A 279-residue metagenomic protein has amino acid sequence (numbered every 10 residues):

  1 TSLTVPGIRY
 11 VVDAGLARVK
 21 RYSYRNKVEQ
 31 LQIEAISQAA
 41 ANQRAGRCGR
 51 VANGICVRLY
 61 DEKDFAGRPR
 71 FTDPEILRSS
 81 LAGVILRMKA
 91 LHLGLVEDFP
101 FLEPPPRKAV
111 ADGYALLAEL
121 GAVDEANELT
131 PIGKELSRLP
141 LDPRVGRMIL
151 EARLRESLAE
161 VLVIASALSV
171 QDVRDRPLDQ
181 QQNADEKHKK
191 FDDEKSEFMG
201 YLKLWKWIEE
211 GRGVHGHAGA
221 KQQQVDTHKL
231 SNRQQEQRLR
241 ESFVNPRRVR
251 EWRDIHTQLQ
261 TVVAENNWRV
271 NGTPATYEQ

Functional and structural regions predicted by a protein language model:
I8, V12, A17-K20, Y60-Q279: Second RecA-like catalytic domain
Y10, L16-R68, V84-L86: Conserved segment of the helicase C-terminal RecA-like domain
